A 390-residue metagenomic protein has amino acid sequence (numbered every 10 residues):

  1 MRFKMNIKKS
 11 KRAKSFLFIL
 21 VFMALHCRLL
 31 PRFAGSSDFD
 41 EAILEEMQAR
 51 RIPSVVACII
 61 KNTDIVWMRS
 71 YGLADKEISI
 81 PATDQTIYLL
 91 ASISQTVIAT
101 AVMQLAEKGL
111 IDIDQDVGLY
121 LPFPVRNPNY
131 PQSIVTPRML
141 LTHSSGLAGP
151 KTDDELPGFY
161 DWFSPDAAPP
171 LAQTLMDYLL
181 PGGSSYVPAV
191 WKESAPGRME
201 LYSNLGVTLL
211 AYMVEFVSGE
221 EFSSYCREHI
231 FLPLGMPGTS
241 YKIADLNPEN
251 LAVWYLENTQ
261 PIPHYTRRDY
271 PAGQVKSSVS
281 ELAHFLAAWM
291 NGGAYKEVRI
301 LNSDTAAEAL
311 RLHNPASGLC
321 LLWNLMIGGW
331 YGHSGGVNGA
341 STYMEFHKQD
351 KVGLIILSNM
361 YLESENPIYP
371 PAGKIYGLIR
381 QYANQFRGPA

Functional and structural regions predicted by a protein language model:
N6-F16: Bacterial N-terminal signal peptides that target proteins for export
L20-R28: Hydrophobic h-region of N-terminal signal peptides that target proteins for export in Gram-negative bacteria
C27-S70, L119, F159-D161, R198 (+4 more regions): Catalytic loop of the DD-peptidase/beta-lactamase superfamily, centered on the K-T-G motif and neighboring
I43, A57, T63, L89-D114 (+3 more regions): Active-site SXXK
Q48-P81, I113, P170-L180, P237-S240 (+1 more regions): A short, well-structured edge-of-sheet supersecondary motif
V66-M68, P124-S133, T142-D153, S223 (+3 more regions): Secretory-pathway/luminal and periplasmic proteins that interact with or process carbohydrate-rich
L73-S203, E220, L256-Y265: Active-site-proximal loop and beta-strand segments within enzyme catalytic domains
E77, V97, M103-P122, V217-D245 (+1 more regions): Short, well-structured active-site flanking segments
